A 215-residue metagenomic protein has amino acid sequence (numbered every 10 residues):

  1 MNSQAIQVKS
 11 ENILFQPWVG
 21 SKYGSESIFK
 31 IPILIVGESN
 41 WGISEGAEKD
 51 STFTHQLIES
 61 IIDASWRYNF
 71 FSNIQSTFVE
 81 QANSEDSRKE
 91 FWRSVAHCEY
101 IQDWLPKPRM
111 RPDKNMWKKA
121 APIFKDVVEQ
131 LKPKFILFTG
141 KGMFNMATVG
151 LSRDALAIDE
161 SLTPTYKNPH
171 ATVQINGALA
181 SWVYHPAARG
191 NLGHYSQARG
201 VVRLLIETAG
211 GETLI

Functional and structural regions predicted by a protein language model:
M1-L131, F135, K141-M143: A polyanion-binding, active-site-adjacent surface
N2-I6, S10, R111-P122, T148-I215: C-terminal capping/extension of enzyme domains
